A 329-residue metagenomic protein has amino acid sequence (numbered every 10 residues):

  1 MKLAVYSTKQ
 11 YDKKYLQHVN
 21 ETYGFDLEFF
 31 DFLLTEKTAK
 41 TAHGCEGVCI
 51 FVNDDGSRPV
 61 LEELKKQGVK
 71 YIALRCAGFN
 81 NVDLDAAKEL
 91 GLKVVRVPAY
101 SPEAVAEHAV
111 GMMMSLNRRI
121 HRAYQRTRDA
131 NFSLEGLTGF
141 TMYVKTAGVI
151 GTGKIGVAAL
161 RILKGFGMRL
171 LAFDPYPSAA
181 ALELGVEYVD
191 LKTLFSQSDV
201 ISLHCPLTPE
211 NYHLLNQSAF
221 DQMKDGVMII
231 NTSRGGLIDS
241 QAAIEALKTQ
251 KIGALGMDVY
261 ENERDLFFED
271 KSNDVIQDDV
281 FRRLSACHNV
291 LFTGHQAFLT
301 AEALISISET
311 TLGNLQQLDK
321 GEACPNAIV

Functional and structural regions predicted by a protein language model:
M1-V95, N216: An N-terminal-biased, well-structured beta-alpha scaffold segment characteristic of Rossmann-like dinucleotide-binding
T8, T152-G153: Glycine-rich Rossmann-fold phosphate-binding loop(s) that bind the pyrophosphate of adenine dinucleotide cofactors
T41-H43, K66, M142, L194-S198 (+2 more regions): A short, aliphatic-rich alpha-helical micro-motif
K66-Y71, L90-L92, M168, D225-V227 (+1 more regions): A short helix->loop->beta-strand "cap" motif at the edges of active sites that frequently abuts
L90-L92, P98-T146, A158-R161, G165: Phosphate-binding beta-alpha-beta segment of Rossmann-like dinucleotide-binding domains, i.e., the NAD(P)
R96-A104, R122, E261-V329: C-terminal helix-to-coil terminal segments
Y176-I276, V280: Rossmann-like adenosine-cofactor binding region
